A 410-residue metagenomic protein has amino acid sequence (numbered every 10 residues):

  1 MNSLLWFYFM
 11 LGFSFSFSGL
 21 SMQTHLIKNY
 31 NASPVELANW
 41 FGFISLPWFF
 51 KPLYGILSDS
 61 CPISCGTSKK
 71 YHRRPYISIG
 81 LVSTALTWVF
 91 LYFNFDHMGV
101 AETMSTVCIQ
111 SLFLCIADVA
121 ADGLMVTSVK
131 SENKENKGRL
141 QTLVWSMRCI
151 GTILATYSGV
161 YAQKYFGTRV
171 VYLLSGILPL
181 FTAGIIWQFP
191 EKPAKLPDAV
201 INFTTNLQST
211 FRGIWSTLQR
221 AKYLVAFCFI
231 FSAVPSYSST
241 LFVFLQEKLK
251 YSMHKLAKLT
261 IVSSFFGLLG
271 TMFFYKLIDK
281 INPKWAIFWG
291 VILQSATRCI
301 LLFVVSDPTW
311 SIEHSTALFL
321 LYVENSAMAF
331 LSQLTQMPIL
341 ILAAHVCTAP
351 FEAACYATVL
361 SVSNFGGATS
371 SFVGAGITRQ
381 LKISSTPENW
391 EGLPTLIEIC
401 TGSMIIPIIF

Functional and structural regions predicted by a protein language model:
L20-E36, S239-A257: Short amphipathic helix-loop junctions that connect adjacent transmembrane helices in Major Facilitator Superfamily/SLC
I44-P52, N136-Q163, S263, L360-F372: Glycine-rich segments within core transmembrane alpha-helices of 12-TM secondary carriers
P47-Y54, L256-K280, G290-L302, G367-S370: Transmembrane alpha-helices of Major Facilitator/SLC transporters
F49-K70, Q163, L269-W289, T378-K382: Helix-to-loop junctions at the C-terminal end of transmembrane segments in multipass secondary transporters
S64, P75-M98, I292-H314: C-terminal ends and interior cores of transmembrane alpha-helices in multi-pass membrane transporters/permeases
S78-A85, V170-Q188, N389-F410: Symmetry-related core transmembrane helices of the 12-TM Major Facilitator Superfamily/SLC fold
A194-L224: Juxtamembrane intracellular "pre-TM" segments in multi-pass secondary transporters
W285-P338: C-terminal transmembrane helical hairpin of 12-TM major facilitator-type secondary transporters
